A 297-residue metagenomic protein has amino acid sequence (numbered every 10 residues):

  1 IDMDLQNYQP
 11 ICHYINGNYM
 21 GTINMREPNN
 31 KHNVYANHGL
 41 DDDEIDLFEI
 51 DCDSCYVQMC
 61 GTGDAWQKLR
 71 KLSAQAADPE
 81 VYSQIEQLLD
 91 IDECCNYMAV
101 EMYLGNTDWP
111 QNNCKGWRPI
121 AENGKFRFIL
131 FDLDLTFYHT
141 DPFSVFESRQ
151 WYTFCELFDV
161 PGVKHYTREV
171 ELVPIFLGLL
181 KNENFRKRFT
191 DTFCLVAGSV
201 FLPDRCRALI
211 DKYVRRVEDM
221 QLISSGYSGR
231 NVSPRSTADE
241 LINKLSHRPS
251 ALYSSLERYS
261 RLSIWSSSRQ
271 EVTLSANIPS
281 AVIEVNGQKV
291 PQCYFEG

Functional and structural regions predicted by a protein language model:
I1-G61: Conserved ATP-binding subdomain of kinase catalytic cores across diverse folds
I1-L5, E240, G297: Short intrinsically disordered, low-complexity coil segments enriched in acidic
P10-Y14, Y19-I23, D53-T273, S280-V282: Middle-to-C-terminal accessory/interaction subdomains
P28-N30, P249, I278: Non-catalytic surface loops within mature trypsin-like serine protease
N29-H32, T136-Y138, C293: A short local loop/turn or secondary-structure capping micro-motif enriched for an aromatic residue
I278-Q288: Short, ordered, surface-exposed loop/turn motifs in non-cytosolic proteins
N286-G297: Short, solvent-exposed S/T- and G/P-enriched segments that are highly enriched in secreted/extracellular and lumenal
